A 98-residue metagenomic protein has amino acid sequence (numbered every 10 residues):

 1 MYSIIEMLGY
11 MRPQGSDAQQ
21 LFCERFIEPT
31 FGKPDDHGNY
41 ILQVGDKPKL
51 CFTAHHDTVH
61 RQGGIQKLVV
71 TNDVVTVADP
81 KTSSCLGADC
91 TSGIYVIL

Functional and structural regions predicted by a protein language model:
E6-P48: A non-catalytic alpha/beta surface segment that caps or lines the substrate-entry region of metallo-dependent hydrolase
V44-L98: Active-site metal-coordination/substrate-binding segment of hydrolases, especially metallo-dependent peptidases
